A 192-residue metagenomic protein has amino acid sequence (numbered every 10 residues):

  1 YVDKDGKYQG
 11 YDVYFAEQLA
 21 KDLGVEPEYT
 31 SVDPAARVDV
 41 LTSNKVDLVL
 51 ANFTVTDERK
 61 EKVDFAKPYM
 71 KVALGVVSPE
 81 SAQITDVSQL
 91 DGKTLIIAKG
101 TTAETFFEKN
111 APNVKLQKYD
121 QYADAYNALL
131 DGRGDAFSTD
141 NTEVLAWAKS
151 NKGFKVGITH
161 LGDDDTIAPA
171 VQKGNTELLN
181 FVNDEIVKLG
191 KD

Functional and structural regions predicted by a protein language model:
Y1-N52: Extracytoplasmic small-molecule ligand-binding "clamshell" domains of the periplasmic binding protein/Venus flytrap
V2-D5, A16-V25, A103-D120, A148-K149: Ligand-binding cleft/hinge of the Venus flytrap
V13, E28-L41, A82, K99-T102 (+1 more regions): Short helix-initiation/N-cap motifs at beta->coil->alpha
L19, L41-T42, L90, L129-L130 (+2 more regions): Hydrophobic residues within well-ordered alpha-helices
D39, A51-E61, E108-K109, L130-D163: A ligand-binding cleft/hinge motif common to bilobed small-molecule-binding domains
Y69, S78-L95: Flexible hinge/capping segments at coil-to-helix
M70-S78, N141, L145-V187: Periplasmic-binding protein-like
A103, I186-D192: Periplasmic-binding protein-like
